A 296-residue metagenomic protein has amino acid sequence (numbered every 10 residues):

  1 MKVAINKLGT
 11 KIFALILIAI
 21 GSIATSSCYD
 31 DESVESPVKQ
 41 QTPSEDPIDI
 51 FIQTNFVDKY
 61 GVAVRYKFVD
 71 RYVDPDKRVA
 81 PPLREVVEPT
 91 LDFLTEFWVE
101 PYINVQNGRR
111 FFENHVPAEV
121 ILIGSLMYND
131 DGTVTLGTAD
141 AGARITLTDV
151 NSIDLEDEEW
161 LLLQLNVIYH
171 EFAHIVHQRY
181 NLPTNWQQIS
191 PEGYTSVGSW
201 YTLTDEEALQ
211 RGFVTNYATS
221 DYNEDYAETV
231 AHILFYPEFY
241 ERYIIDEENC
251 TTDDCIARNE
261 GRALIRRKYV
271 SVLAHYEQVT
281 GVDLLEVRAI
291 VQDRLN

Functional and structural regions predicted by a protein language model:
M1-K7, I18-V69, D293-N296: Bacterial Sec-dependent N-terminal signal peptides
E32, E88-R144: Auxiliary, metal-adjacent structural segments of Zn-dependent hydrolase domains
V62-P82, D253: Acidic/histidine-rich, surface-exposed loop or edge segments in extracytoplasmic proteins
T95, V99, I103, A173-N181 (+3 more regions): Sec-exported extracytoplasmic/periplasmic mature domains
P101-L122, R179-Y180, T184-W186, Y240-N249 (+2 more regions): Surface-exposed patches in mature extracellular/periplasmic domains of secreted proteins
D149-Y169: Short pre-active-site segment immediately N-terminal to the catalytic Zn-binding motif
L162-P183, A227: Active-site recognition of the HExxH zinc-binding catalytic motif
Y194-V287, N296: Metalloprotease/metallohydrolase-associated module, dominated by Zn2+-dependent proteases
